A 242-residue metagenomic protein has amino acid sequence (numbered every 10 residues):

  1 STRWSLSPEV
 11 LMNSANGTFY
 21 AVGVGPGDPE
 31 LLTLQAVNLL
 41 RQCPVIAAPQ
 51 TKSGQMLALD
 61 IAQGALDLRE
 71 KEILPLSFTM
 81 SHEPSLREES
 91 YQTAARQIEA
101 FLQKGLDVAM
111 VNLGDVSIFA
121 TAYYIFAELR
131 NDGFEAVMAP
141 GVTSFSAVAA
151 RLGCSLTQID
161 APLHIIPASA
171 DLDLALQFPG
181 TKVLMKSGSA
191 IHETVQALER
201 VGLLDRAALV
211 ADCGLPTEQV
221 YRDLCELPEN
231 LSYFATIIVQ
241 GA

Functional and structural regions predicted by a protein language model:
L11-P29, L34-V37, R41-E135, Y221-R222 (+3 more regions): Class I S-adenosyl-L-methionine
F19, L176-A242: A contiguous loop/helix-start segment that scaffolds small-molecule binding in enzyme catalytic cores
P26-P29, K52-S53, S169-D171, G188-I191: Short beta->alpha connector loops
A48-P49, P75, M110-N112, M138-G141 (+3 more regions): General beta-strand structural signal in soluble alpha/beta enzymes
S53-Q55, S81, T143-S146, L215-T217: Short gly/pro/ser/thr-enriched loop/turn and capping motifs at secondary-structure boundaries
L57, L113-G114, P140-T143, S189: Short beta->alpha linker loops
S117-F178, P228: Class I SAM-dependent methyltransferase SAM-binding "motif I" and its flanking Rossmann-like core
